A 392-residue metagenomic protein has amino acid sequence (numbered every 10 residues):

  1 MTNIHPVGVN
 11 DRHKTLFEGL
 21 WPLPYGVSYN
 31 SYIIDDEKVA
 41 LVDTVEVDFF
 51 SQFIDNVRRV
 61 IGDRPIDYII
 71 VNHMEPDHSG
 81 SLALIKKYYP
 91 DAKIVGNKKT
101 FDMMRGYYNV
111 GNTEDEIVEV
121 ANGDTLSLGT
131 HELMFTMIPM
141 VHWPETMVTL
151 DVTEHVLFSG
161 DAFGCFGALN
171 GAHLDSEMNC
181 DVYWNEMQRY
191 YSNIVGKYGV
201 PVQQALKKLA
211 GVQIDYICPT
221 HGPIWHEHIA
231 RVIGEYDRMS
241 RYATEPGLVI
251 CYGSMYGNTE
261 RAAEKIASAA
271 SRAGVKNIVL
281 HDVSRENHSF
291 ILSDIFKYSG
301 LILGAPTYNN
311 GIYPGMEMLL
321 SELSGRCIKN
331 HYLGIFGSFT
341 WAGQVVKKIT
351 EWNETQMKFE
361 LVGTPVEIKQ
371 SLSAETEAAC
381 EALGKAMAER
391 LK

Functional and structural regions predicted by a protein language model:
M1-T2, V95-T146, Y198-L206: Metallo-beta-lactamase
T2-I61, V148-D151, H155-S159, T259: Conserved beta-strand hairpin/beta-sheet module of binuclear metal-dependent hydrolase folds, prominently
E37, D48-V95: Active-site metal-binding motif and surrounding structural segment of the metallo-beta-lactamase
V42-T44, I66-M74, I94-N97, L157-G160 (+1 more regions): Active-site neighborhood of phospho(di)ester-bond hydrolases with catalytic His/Asp-centered motifs
S81, E286-I291: Short acidic active-site motifs
H142-T146, A162-G196, S240-A243: Active-site-proximal loop/helix segment associated with metal-binding centers of metalloenzymes
L169, N179-I217, G222-P223, K265-H281 (+1 more regions): FMN-binding flavodoxin-like domain, especially the glycine-rich phosphate-binding loop
H221-E245: Terminal amphipathic helices with adjacent charged low-complexity linkers/tails
